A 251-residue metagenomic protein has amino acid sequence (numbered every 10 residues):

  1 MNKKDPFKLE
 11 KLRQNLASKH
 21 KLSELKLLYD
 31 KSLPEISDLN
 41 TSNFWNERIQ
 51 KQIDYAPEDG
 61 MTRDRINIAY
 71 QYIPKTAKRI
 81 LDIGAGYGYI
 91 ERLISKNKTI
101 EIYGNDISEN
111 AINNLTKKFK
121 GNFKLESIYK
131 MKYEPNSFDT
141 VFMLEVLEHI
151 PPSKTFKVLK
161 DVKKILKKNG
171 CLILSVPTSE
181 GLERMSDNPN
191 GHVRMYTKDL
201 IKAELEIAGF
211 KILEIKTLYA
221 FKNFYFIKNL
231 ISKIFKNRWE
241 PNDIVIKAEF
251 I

Functional and structural regions predicted by a protein language model:
M1-E134, T140-F142, S153-K160, K198-D199 (+4 more regions): Conserved N-terminal segment of class I S-adenosyl-L-methionine
L144-H149: Short catalytic micro-motifs in class I SAM-dependent methyltransferases
I150-P151, L166-K168: Helix-to-beta-strand junctions that scaffold the AdoMet/dcAdoMet cofactor pocket in Class I SAM-dependent enzymes
D161-L166, E204, A208: Conserved helix-to-beta-strand junction in the class I
L174-V193: Short, glycine-/aromatic-enriched active-site segment of Class I SAM-dependent methyltransferases
V193-A208: Short alpha-helix
E204, I212, K233-N237: Short proline/glycine-enriched turn/loop segments at secondary-structure junctions
